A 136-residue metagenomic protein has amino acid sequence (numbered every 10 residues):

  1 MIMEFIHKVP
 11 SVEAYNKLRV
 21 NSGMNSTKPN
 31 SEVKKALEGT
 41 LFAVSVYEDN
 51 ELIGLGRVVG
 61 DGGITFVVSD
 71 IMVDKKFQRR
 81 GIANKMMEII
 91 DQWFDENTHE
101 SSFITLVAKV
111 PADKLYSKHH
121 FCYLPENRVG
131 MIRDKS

Functional and structural regions predicted by a protein language model:
M1-N30, N127: Short amphipathic alpha-helix that is part of the acyltransferase structural core
K34, L41-G56: Conserved beta-hairpin
V44, G56-V58, F66, I71: Conserved GNAT-family N-acetyltransferase fold
G60-V68, Q78, E100, E126: A conserved beta-turn-beta hairpin within the catalytic core of GNAT-like acetyltransferases that forms part
D74, K109: Residue-level recognition of the GNAT/N-acetyltransferase active site
F77, G81-I89: Conserved acetyl-CoA pyrophosphate-binding loop and the N-cap/start of the following alpha-helix in GNAT-like
M87, F94-A108: Conserved GNAT acetyl-CoA-binding A-motif
S101, T105, S117, C122-S136: Conserved catalytic-core motifs of GNAT/GCN5-like acyltransferases
